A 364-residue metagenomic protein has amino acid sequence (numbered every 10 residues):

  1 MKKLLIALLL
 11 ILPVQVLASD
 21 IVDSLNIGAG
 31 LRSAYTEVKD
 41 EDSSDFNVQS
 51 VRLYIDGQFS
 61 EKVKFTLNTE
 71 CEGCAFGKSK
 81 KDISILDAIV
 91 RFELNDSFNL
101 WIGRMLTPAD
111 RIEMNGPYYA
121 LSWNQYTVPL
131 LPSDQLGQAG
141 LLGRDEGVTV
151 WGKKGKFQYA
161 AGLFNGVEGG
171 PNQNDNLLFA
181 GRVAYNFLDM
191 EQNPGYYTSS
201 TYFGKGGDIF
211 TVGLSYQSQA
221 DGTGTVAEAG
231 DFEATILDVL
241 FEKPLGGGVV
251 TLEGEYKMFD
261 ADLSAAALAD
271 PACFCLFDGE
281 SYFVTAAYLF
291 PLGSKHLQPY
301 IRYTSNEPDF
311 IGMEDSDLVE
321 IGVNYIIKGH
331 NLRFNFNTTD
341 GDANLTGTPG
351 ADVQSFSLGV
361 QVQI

Functional and structural regions predicted by a protein language model:
L4-P13: Sec-dependent N-terminal signal peptides
V14-A18: Sec/Tat signal peptide C-region and signal peptidase I cleavage site
S19-G169, Q173-P194, T198-S200, L276-P291 (+1 more regions): Outer membrane beta-barrel
G152-K156, K243-G247, F290-S294, I327-G329 (+1 more regions): A generic beta-sheet turn/junction motif
F179-M190, D352-I364: Outer-membrane beta-barrel "beta-signal"
Q192-D309, D317: Detector for outer-membrane/organellar transmembrane beta-barrel domains, recognizing the amphipathic beta-strand
E253-G254, Q298-R302, G322-N324, L332-T339: Conserved active-site loop/cleft motifs that coordinate metal ions or position small ligands
I327-L358: Predominantly the C-terminal beta-signal and adjacent terminal strand-loop region of outer-membrane beta-barrel
